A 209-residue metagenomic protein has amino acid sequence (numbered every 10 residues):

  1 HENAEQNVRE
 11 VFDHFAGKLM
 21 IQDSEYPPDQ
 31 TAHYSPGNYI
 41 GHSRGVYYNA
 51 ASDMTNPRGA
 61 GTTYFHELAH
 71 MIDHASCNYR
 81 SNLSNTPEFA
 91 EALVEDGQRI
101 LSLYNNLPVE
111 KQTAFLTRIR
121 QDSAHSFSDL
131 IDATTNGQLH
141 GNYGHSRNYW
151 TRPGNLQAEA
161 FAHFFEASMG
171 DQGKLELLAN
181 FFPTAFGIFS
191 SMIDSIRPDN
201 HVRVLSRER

Functional and structural regions predicted by a protein language model:
E2-R209: Active-site-flanking segments in enzyme catalytic domains
